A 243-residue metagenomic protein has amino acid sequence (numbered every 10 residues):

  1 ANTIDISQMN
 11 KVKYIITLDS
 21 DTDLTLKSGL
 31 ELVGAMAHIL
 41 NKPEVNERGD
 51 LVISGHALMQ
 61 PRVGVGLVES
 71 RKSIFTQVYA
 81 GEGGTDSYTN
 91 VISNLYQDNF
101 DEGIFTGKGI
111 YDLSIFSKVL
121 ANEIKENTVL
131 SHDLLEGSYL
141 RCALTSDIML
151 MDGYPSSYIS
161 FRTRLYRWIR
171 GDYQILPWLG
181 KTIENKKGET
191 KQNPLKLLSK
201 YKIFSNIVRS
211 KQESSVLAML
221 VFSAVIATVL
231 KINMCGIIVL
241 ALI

Functional and structural regions predicted by a protein language model:
A1-K196, K200: Internal catalytic domains of large membrane-associated glycosyltransferases
P61-V65, F105, Q192-I243: Alpha-helical bilayer-embedded segments of polytopic membrane proteins, i.e., transmembrane/intramembrane helices
